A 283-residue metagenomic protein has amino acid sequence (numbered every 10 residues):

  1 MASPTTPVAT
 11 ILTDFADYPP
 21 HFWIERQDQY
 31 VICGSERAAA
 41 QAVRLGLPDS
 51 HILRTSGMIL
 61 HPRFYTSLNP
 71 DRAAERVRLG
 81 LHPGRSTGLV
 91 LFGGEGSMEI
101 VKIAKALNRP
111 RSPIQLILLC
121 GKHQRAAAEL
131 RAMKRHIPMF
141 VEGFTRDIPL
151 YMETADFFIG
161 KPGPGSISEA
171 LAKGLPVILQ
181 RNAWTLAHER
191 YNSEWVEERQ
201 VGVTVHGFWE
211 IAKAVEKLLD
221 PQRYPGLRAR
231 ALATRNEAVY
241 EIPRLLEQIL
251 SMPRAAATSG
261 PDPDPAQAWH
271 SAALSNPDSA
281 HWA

Functional and structural regions predicted by a protein language model:
M1-H51: Active-site and donor-binding regions of nucleotide-sugar-utilizing enzymes
Q29-G94: A nucleotide-sugar donor-handling region in carbohydrate enzymes
P70-V77, L81-A155: Donor-nucleotide binding loops and adjacent catalytic segments primarily of GT-B fold Leloir glycosyltransferases
P149, I167-K173, E194: Short alpha-helical segment that forms part of, or immediately flanks, the ligand-binding pocket in carbohydrate-active
E153-T154, A172, E198: Flexible glycine/serine/alanine-rich "lid" or loop that lines and gates the nucleotide-sugar donor pocket in diverse
F158-G160, P176-L186: Short hydrophobic beta-strand element within catalytic cores of glycosyltransferases and related nucleotide-activated
E197-Q200, H206-R223: C-terminal "capping" alpha-helix adjacent to the active site of nucleotide-linked donor transferases in cell-envelope
Q222-A283: C-terminal amphipathic helix plus adjacent low-complexity, charged tail appended to glycosyltransferase catalytic
